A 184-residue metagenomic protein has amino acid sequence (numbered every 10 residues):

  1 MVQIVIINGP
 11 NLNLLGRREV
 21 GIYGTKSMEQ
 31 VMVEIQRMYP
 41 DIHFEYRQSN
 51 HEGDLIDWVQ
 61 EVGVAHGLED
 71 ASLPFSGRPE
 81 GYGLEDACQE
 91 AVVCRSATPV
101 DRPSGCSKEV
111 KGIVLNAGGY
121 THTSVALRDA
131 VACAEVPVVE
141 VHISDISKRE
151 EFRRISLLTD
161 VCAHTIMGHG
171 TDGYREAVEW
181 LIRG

Functional and structural regions predicted by a protein language model:
M1-I4: Extreme N-terminal starter segment of soluble prokaryotic enzymes
L14-E29: Glycine- and acidic-residue-enriched helix-capping/strand-helix junction motifs
I42-G53: Short beta->alpha junction loops
V62-G67, S107-I113: Short acidic/histidine-rich motifs immediately flanking catalytic phosphotransfer sites in two-component signaling
K108-S147: Mid-chain, well-packed structural core segment of small domains
M167-G184: A charged, well-structured terminal subsegment
